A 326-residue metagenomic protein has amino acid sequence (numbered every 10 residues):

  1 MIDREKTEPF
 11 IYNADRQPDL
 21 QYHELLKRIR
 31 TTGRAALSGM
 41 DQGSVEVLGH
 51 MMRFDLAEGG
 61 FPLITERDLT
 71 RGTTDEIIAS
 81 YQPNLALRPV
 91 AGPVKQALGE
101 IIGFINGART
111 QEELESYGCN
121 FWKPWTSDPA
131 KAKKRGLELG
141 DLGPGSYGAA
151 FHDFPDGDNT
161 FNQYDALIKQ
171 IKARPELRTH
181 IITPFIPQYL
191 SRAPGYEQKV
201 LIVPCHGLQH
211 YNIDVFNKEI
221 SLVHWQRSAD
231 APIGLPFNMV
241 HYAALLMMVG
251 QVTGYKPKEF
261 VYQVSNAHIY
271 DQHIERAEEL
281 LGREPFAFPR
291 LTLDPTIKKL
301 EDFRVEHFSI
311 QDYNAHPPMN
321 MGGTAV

Functional and structural regions predicted by a protein language model:
M1-V326: Terminal, non-catalytic protein-protein interaction segments that mediate quaternary/complex assembly
